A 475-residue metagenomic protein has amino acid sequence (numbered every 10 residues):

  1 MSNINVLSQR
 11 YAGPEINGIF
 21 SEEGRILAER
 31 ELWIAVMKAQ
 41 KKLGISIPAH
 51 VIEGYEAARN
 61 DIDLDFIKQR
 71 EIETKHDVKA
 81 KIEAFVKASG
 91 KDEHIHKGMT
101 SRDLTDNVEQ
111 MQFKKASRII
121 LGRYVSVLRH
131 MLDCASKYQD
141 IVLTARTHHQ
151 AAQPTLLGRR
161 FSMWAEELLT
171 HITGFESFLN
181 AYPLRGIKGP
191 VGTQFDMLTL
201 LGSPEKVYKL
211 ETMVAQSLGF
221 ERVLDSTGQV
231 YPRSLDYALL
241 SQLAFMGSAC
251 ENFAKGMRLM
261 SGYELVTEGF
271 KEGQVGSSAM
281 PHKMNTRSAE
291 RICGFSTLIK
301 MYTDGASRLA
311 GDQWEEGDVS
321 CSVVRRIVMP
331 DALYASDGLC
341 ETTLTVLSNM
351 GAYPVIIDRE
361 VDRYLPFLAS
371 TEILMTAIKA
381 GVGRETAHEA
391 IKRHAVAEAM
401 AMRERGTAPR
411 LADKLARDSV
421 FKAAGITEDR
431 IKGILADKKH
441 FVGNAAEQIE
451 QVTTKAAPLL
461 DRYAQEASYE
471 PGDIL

Functional and structural regions predicted by a protein language model:
M1-Q194, L201, E205-M213, G276 (+5 more regions): A helix-coil-helix interface module used to build multimeric assemblies and to scaffold catalytic/cofactor sites
N17-S21, F66-K68, V275-G294, E316-D331 (+4 more regions): Short beta-alpha connecting loops at secondary-structure transitions that line or flank enzyme active sites
A35-A39, A84, A88, H130 (+18 more regions): Generic, well-ordered alpha-helical scaffold segments in large soluble proteins
S136-G158, T267-K283, E316-V323, S348-L368: Glycine-rich cofactor-pocket loops
R159, Y237-F245, E372-A380: Short, well-ordered beta-strand elements within core beta-sheets of diverse protein domains
P204-R233: Active-site-adjacent "gating/activation" loops or surface patches in catalytic cores
V230-L265, G269, Q274-A335: A conserved active-site cap/scaffold subdomain adjacent to cofactor or substrate pockets
L298-R384, A390-R393: Long, amphipathic alpha-helical stalk/connector segments used for oligomerization, subunit docking, or mechanical
